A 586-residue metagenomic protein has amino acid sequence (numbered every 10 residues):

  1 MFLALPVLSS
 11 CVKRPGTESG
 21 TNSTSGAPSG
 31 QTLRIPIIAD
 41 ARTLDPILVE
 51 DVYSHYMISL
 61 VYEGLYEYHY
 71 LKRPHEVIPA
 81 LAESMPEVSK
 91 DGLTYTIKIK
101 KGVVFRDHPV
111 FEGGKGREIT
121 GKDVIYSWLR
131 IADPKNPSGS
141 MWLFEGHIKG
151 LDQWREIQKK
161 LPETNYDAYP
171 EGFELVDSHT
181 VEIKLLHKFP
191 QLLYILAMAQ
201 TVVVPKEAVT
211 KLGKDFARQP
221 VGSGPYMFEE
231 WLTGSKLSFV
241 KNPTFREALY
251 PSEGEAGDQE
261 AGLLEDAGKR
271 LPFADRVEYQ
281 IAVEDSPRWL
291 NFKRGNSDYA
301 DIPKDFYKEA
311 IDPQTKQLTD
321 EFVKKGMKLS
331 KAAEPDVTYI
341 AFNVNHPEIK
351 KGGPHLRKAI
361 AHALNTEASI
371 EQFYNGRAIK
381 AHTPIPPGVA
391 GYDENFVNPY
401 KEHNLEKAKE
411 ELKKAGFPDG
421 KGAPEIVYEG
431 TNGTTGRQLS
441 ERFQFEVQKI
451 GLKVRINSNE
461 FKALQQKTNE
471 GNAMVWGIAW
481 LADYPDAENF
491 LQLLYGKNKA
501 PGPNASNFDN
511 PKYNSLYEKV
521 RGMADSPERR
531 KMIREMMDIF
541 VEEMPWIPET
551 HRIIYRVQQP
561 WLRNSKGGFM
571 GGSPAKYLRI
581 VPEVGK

Functional and structural regions predicted by a protein language model:
V7-S10: C-terminal motif of bacterial Sec signal peptides marking the signal peptidase cleavage site
R14-T17, E229-V240, E265-D266, E278-N345 (+2 more regions): Extracellular/periplasmic solute-recognition and catalytic clefts
P15, P190, P220-V221, L232-L237 (+5 more regions): Detector for C-terminal structural segments
P36-K90, V221: N-terminal lobe/hinge region of extracytoplasmic solute-binding protein
A39-Y56, L81, P109-G113, G139-S140 (+3 more regions): A structural "hinge/loop" feature
H69-K72, Q153-H179, K184-E278, S286-P287 (+2 more regions): Gly/Pro-rich hinge or "lid" segments in bacterial periplasmic/extracellular proteins
S84-L143, E182, R288-N291, K350-G352 (+1 more regions): Aromatic- and charge-enriched surface segment that lines or borders ligand/interaction sites
Y226, I349, K380-A415, N432-Q438: Structural transition elements
